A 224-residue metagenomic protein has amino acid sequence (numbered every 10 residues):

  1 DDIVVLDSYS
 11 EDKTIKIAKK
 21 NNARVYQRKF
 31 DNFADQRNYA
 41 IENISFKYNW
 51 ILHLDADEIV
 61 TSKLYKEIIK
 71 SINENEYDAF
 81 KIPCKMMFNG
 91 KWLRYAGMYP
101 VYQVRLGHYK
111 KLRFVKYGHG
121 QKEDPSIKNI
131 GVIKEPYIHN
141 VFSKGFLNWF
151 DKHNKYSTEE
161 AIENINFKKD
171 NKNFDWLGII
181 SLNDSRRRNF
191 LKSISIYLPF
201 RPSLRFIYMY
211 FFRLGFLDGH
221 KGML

Functional and structural regions predicted by a protein language model:
D2-L6, G219: Hydrophobic targeting segments
D7-K16, D55: A conserved acidic beta->alpha catalytic loop
D12-N21, K63-L64: Acidic helix N-cap motif at the loop->helix transition within catalytic regions of sugar-transfer enzymes
Y26-A34: Short, acidic/glycine-rich phosphate-metal binding loop used to engage nucleotide
F30, L54-V60, L64: Acidic metal-phosphate-binding loop of nucleotide-sugar-dependent transferases
D35-I41, T61-L224: Catalytic-site signature of metal-activated, phosphate-bearing donor transferases, centered on the GT-A/GT-A-like
N38-W50: Active-site nucleotide-sugar/metal-binding loop of Leloir-type enzymes
